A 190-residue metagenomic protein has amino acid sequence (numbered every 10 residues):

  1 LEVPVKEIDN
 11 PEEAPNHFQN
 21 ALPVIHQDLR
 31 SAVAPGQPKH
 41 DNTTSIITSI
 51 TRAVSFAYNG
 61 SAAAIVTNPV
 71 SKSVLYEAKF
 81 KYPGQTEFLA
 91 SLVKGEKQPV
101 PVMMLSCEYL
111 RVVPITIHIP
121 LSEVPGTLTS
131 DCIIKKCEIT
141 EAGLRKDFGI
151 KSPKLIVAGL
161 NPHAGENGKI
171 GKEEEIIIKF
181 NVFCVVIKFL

Functional and structural regions predicted by a protein language model:
L1-V182, I187-L190: Anion-binding alpha/beta catalytic cores of soluble intermediary-metabolism enzymes, centered on
